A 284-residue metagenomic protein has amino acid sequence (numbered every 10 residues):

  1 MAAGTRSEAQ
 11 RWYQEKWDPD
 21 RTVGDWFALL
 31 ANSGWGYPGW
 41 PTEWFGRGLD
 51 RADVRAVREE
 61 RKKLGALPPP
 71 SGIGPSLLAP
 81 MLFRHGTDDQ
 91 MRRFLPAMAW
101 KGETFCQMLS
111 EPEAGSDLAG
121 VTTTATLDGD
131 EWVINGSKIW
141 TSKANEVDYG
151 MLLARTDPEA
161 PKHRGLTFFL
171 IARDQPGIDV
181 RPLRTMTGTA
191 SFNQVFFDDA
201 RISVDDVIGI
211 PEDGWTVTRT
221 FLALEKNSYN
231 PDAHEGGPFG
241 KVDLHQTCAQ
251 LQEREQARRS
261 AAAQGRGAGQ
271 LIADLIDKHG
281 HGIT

Functional and structural regions predicted by a protein language model:
M1-L77, F83, Q90-W100, T104 (+3 more regions): Amphipathic, small/basic residue-rich leader segments at the start of a protein or domain
G34, V57-K62, L153-A154, I171-Q175 (+1 more regions): Short Ser/Thr-interspersed hydrophobic loop/turn segments at strand-loop and sheet-helix junctions that line or gate
F94, V121, I139, V180-R184: Short beta-alpha junctions and helix-cap segments that line functional grooves
K101-L109, L153: A short, Trp-centered hydrophobic/proline-enriched beta-strand micro-motif
E113-S116, W140-K143, P158-A160, R184-S191 (+1 more regions): Short Gly/Pro-enriched turn/cap motifs at secondary-structure boundaries
T123-T126: A structural signal for short hydrophobic beta-strand segments in well-ordered beta-sheet cores
N135-R181: A short core secondary-structure module
I178-T284: Glycine-rich beta->alpha junctions and the first turn(s) of the following alpha-helix
